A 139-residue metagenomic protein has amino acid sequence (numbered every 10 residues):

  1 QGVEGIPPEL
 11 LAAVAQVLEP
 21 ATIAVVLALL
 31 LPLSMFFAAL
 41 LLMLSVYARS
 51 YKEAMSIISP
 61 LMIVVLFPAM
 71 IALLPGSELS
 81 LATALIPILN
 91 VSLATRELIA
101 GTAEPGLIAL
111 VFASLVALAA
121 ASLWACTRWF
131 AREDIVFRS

Functional and structural regions predicted by a protein language model:
Q1-L10, L85-S92: Peri-membrane helix termini and adjoining interfacial loops of integral membrane proteins
V3-L10, L61, V136-S139: Juxtamembrane inter-helical linkers in multi-pass membrane proteins
P7, A13-S45, P68-A69, S114-L123: Hydrophobic alpha-helical transmembrane segments of polytopic membrane proteins
V17-A21, A48-L85, L89: Transmembrane helix segments
T22, V26, L81, L107-V111: Residue-level signature of transmembrane alpha-helical entry/exit and packing/kink sites in multi-pass membrane
L30, M62-I63, L89-N90, L115-V116: Residue-level recognition of pore/gate-forming positions within transmembrane alpha-helices of multi-pass
M43-K52, V116-S139: Junction motif at the cytosolic side of a transmembrane helix
L93-R96, A100: C-terminal soluble interaction/assembly domains
